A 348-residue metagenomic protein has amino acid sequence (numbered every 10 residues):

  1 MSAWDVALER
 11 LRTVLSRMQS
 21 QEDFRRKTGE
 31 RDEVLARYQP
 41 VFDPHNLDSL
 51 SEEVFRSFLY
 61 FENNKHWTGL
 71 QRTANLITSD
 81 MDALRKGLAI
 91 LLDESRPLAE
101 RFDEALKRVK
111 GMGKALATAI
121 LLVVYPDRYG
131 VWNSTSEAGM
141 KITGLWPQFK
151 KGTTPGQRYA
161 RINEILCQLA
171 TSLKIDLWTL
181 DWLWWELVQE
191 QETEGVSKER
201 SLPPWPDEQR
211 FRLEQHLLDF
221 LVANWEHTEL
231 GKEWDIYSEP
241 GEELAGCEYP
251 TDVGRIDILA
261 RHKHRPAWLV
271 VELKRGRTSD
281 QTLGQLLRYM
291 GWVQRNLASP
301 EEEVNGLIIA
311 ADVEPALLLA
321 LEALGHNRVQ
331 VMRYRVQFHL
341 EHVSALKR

Functional and structural regions predicted by a protein language model:
M1-K110, P126-R200, D252: An N-terminal alpha-helical hairpin/helix-loop-helix interaction module that forms a charged, gly/pro-flexible surface
L70, A74, L106, L122 (+5 more regions): Residues at structural and domain junctions
A117, Q148, W178, V329-M332: A local structural micro-motif
A117-V123: Short hydrophobic alpha-helical segments that form membrane-spanning helices or hydrophobic packing faces of helical
V123-P126, E314: Short, solvent-exposed loop/turn segments at secondary-structure junctions
E192-R348: Charged, terminal alpha-helix-loop-beta segments that serve as non-catalytic nucleic-acid engagement and/or assembly
